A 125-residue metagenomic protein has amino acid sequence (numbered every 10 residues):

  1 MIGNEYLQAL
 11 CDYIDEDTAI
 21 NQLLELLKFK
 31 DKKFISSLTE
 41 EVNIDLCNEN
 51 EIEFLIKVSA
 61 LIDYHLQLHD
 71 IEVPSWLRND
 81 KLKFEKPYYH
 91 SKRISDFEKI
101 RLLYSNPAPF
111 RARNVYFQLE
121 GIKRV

Functional and structural regions predicted by a protein language model:
M1-Y89: Charged, helix-prone or intrinsically disordered regulatory segments positioned adjacent to compact structured domains
Q67-V125: Charge-dense, extended regions
